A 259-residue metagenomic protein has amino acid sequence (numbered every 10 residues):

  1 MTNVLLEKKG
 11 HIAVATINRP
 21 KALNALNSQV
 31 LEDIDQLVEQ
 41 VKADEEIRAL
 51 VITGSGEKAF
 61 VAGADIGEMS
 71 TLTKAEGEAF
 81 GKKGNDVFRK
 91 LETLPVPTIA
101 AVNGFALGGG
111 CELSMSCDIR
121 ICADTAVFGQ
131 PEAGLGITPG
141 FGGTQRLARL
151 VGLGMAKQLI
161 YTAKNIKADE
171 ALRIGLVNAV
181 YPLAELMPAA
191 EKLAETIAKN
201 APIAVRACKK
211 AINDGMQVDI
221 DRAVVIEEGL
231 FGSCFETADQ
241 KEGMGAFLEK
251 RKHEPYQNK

Functional and structural regions predicted by a protein language model:
M1-T53, R89: Conserved CoA-thioester-binding segment of acyl-CoA-metabolizing enzymes
M1-V14, N18, K164-A198, R206-G215 (+1 more regions): Amphipathic alpha-helical segments at domain termini/boundaries
G10-H11, A126, G229: Beta-strand-connecting loop/turn residues
A15, R19, I34, I52 (+6 more regions): Terminal peptide-recognition signature
E46, G54-K90, A106, G136 (+1 more regions): Glycine- (often His-adjacent) and acidic-residue-rich active-site loop that binds/positions the CoA thioester
K90-I203, S233-T237, E242-G245: Crotonase-fold acyl-CoA enzyme core
